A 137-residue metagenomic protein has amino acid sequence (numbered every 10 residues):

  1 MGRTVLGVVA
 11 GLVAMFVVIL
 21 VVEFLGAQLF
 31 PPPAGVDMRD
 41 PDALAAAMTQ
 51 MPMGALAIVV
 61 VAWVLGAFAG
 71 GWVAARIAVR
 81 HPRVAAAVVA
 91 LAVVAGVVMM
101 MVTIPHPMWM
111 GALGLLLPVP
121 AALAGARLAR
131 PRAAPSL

Functional and structural regions predicted by a protein language model:
M1-L137: Juxtamembrane/disordered regions of integral membrane proteins
